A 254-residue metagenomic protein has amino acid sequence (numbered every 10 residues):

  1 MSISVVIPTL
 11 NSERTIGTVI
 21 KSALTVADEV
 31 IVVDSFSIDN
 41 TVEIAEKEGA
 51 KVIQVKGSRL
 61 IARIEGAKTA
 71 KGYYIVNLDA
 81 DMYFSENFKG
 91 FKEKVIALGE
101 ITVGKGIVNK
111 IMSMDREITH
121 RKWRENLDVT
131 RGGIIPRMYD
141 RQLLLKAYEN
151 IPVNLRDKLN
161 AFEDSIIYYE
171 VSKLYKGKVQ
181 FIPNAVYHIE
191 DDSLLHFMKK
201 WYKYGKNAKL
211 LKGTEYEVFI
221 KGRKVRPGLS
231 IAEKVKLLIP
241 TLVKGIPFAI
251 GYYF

Functional and structural regions predicted by a protein language model:
S22, D34-V42, D79-Y83: A conserved acidic beta->alpha catalytic loop
Q54-A70: Glycine-rich, basic loop-to-helix element that forms the pyrophosphate-binding segment of sugar-nucleotide handling
I75: Short aromatic/hydrophobic "clamp" motif used to bind/position activated sugar donors
Y83-K110: Conserved donor NDP-sugar-binding/catalytic core segment of glycosyltransferases
V103, I118-R141, K158-N160: A recurrent flexible, glycine/aromatic-enriched loop bordering the glycosyltransferase active site that acts as
L155-Y169: Acidic donor-binding loop at a coil-to-helix junction in glycosyltransferase catalytic cores that engages
Q180-K199: Active-site donor/metal-binding and catalytic loop motifs of nucleotide-sugar-dependent glycosylation enzymes
K199-F254: Non-catalytic, C-terminal membrane-associated alpha-helical segments of glycosyltransferases
